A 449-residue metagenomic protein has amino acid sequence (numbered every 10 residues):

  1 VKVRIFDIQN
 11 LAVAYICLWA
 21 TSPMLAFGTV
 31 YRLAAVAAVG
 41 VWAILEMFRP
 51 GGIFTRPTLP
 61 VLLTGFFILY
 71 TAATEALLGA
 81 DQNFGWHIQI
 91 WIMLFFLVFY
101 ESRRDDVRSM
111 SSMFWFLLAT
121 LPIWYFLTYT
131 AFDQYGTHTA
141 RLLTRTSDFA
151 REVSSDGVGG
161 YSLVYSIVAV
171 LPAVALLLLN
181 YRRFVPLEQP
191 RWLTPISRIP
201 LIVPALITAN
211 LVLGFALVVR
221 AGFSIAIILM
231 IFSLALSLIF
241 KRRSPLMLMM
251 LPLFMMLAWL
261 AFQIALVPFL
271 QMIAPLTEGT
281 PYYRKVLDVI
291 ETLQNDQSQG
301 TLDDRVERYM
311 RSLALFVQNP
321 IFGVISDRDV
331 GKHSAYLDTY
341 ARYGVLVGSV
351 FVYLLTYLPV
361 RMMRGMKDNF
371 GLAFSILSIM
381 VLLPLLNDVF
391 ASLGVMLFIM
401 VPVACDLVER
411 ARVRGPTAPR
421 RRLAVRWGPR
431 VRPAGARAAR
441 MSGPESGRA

Functional and structural regions predicted by a protein language model:
V1-A73, D105-R108, Y181-L201, P245-M249 (+1 more regions): Transmembrane signal-anchor hairpin modules in multi-pass inner-membrane enzymes, especially those that act on
P23-A35, A80-G85, S197-R242, Q263-V267 (+2 more regions): Helix-loop-helix junctions and helix-breaking kinks within/between transmembrane helices of multi-pass membrane
L59-T71, L78-F126: Aromatic-anchored transmembrane helix interface
M110-T139, G157-I239, Y357, R361: Alpha-helical transmembrane segments of multi-pass inner-membrane proteins
V212, A216-V218, L234-N295, R448: A membrane-periplasm/extracellular boundary helix in multi-pass inner-membrane enzymes that assemble envelope glycans
M230-I231, L372-P384, V389-G428: Transmembrane alpha-helices of multi-pass inner-membrane enzymes
I290-L346, M362: Long extracytoplasmic/lumenal interhelical loops at the membrane interface of multi-pass membrane proteins
R342-P384, V401: Hydrophobic transmembrane alpha-helices and their immediate junctions
